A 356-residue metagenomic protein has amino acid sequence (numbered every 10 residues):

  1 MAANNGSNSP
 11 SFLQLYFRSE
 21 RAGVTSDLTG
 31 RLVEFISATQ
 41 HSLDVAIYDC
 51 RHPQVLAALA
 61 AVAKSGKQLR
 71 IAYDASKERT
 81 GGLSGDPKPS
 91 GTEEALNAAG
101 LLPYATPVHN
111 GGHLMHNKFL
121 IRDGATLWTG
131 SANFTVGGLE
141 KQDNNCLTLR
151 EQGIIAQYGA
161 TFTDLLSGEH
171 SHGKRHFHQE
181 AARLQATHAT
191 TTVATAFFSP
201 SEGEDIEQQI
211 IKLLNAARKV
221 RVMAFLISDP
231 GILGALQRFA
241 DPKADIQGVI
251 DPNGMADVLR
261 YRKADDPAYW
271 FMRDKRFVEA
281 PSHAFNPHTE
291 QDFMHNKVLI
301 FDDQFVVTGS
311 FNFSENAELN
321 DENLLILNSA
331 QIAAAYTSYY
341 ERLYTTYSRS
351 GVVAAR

Functional and structural regions predicted by a protein language model:
A2-T39, A46-N215, D251-F305, F311-L325 (+1 more regions): HKD-type phospholipase D/PLD-like phosphodiesterase module
I47, M223-F225: Glycine-rich anion-binding loop/nest that anchors nucleotide
A63, A240-D241: Gly/Ala-rich phosphate-binding loop of Rossmann-like dinucleotide-binding domains, activating on the conserved
Q68-R70, K219, D245-Q247: Residues at the starts of beta-strands that form the adenosine-phosphate
D229-P230, E290: Extended non-catalytic domains of envelope/secretory-pathway proteins
S329-Y347: Hydrophilic extracytoplasmic domains
